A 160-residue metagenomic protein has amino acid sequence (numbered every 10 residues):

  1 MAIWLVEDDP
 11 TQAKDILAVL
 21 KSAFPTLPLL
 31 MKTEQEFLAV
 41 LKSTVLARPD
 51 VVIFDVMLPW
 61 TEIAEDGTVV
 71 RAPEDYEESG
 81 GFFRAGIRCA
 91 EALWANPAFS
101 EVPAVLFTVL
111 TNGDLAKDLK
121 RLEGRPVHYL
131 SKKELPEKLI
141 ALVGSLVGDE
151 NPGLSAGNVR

Functional and structural regions predicted by a protein language model:
M1: Nucleotide donor/acceptor-binding cores
E7-D8: Conserved acidic carboxylate
T11-S22: Amphipathic alpha1 helix at the N-terminus of the CheY-like receiver
L17, L29-V51, L58-E62: Acidic, metal-coordinating helix/loop segments flanking the phosphotransfer/catalytic sites of two-component signaling
A23-L30, S100: A generic structural motif
A64-E65, V69-P73, G80-R84, R88-A141: Alpha4 helix (beta4-alpha4-beta5 surface) of REC/receiver domains from two-component response regulators
V143-R160: The C-terminal output helix
